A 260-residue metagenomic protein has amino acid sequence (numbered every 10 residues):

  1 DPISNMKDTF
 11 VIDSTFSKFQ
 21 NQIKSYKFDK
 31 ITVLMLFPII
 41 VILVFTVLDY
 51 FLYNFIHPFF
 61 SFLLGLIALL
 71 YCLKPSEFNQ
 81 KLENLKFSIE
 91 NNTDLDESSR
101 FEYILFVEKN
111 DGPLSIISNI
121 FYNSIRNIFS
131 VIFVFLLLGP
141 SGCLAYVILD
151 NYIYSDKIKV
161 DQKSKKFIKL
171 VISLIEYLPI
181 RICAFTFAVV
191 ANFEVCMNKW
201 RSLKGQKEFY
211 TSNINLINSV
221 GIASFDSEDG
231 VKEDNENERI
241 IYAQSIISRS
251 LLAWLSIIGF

Functional and structural regions predicted by a protein language model:
D1-F260: Hydrophobic N-terminal alpha-helices or hydrophobic patches in metabolic proteins across all domains of life
